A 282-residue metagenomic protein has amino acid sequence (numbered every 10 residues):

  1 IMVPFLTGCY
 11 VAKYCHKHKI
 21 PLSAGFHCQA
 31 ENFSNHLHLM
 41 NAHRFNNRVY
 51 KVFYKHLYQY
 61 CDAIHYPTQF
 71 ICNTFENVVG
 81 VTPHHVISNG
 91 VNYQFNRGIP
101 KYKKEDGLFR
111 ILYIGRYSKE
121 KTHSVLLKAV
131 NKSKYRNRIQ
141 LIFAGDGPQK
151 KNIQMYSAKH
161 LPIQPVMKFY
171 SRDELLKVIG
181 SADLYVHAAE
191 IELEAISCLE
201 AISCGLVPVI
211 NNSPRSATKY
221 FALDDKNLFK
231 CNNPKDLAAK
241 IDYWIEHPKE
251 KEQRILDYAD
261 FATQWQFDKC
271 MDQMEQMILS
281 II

Functional and structural regions predicted by a protein language model:
K17, F45-A63, V78: Membrane-proximal helix-turn-helix segments that form the acceptor-binding/catalytic region of lipid-linked
F70, G90: Carbohydrate-associated surface elements
K103-N131, L141-I142: Conserved donor-binding/catalytic core segment of Leloir-type glycosyltransferases
K151-Y170: Nucleotide-activated donor-binding/catalytic signature segment of Leloir-type glycosyltransferases, i.e., the conserved
E190: Aromatic "clamp/platform" in nucleotide-sugar-dependent glycosyltransferases that forms part of the donor/acceptor
V207-N212: Short hydrophobic beta-strand element within catalytic cores of glycosyltransferases and related nucleotide-activated
L223-P234, D242-P248: Conserved acidic donor-binding segment of nucleotide-sugar-dependent glycosyltransferases
E246-L279: A charged, aromatic-enriched C-terminal amphipathic alpha-helix characteristic of glycosyltransferases across folds
